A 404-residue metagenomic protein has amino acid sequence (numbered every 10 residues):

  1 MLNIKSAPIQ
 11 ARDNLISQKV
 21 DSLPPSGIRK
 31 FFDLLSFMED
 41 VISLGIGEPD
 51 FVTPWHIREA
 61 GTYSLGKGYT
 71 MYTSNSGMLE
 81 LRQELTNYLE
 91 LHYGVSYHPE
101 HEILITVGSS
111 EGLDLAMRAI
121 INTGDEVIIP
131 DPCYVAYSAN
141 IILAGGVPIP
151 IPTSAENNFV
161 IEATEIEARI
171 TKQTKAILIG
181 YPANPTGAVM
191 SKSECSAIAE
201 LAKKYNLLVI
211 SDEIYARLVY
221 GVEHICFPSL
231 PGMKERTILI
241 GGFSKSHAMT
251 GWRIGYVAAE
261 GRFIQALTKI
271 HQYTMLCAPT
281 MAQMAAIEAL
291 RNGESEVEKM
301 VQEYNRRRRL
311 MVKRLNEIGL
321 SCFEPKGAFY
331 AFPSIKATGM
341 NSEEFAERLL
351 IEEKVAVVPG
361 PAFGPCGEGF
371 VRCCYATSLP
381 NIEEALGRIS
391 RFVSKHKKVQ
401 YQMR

Functional and structural regions predicted by a protein language model:
M1-I16, D21-P24, L34-F37, I42 (+2 more regions): PLP-dependent class I/II
A60, K67-M71, E84-L91: Glycine-rich loop-to-alpha-helix module at the N-terminal edge of alpha/beta enzyme cores
M71-Y72, Y215: Intrinsically disordered, tyrosine-centered linear signaling motifs in cytosolic regions
Y72-T73, E298: Short, surface-exposed loop/turn segments at secondary-structure junctions
S76-G77: Short beta-strand to alpha-helix junction loop
L81-L85, G108: Conserved AMP-binding/adenylate-forming core of the ANL superfamily
